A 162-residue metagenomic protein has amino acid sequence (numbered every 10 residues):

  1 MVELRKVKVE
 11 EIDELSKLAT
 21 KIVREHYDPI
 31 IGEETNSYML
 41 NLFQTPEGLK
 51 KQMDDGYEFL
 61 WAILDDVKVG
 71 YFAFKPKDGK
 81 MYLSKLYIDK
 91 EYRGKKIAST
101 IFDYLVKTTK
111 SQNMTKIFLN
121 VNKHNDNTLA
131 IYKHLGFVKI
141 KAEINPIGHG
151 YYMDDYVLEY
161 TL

Functional and structural regions predicted by a protein language model:
M1-L4: Extreme N-terminal starter segment of soluble prokaryotic enzymes
K6-I12, S16-E91, F102-Y104, T108 (+3 more regions): Acetyl-CoA-dependent GNAT
G79, F118-N122, V138-D155: Conserved catalytic-core motifs of GNAT/GCN5-like acyltransferases
Y92, K96, G148: Glycine-rich phosphate-binding loop
S99: Residues forming the Rossmann-fold NAD(P)(H) cofactor-binding site
T109-N120: Conserved GNAT acetyl-CoA-binding A-motif
T128: Helix-turn-helix
Y132, F137: Conserved active-site tyrosine of GNAT-family acetyltransferases
